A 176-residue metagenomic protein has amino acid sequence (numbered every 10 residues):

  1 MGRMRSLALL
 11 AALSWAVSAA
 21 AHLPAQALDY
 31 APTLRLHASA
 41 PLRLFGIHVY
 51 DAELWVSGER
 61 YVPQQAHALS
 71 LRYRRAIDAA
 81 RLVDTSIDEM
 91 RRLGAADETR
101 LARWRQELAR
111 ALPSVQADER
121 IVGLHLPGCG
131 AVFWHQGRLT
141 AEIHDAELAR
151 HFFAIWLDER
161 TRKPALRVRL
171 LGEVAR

Functional and structural regions predicted by a protein language model:
M1-A8: Bacterial N-terminal signal peptides that target proteins for export
S14-A20: N-terminal signal peptide c-region/cleavage motif recognized by signal peptidases
A20-R176: Terminal leader/tail segments of proteins
